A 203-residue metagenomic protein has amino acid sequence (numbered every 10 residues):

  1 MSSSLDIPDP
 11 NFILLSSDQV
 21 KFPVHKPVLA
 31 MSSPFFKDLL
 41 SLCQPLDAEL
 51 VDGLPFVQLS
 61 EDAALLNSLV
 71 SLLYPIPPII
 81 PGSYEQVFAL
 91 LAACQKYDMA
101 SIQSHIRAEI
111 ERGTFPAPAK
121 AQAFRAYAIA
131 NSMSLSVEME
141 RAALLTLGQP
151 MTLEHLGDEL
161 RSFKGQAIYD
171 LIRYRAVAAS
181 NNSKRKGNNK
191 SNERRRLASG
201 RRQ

Functional and structural regions predicted by a protein language model:
M1-P81, R202-Q203: BTB/POZ (also called T1 in voltage-gated K+ channels) oligomerization domain detector
H25, D98, S134, G200-Q203: Residue-level detector of functionally special positions within alpha-helical transmembrane segments of multi-pass
S68, L72-R161, G165: Post-BTB helical module
K164, A178-S180: C-terminal alpha-helical interaction modules of replication/initiation AAA+ assemblies
Y169-L171: Aromatic/basic-lined ligand-recognition segments that form π-stacking hydrophobic pockets flanked by Lys/Arg to engage
R173-R175, K186: C-terminal end of P-loop GTPase domains and the immediately downstream helical coupling element
S180-Q203: Terminal end segments
